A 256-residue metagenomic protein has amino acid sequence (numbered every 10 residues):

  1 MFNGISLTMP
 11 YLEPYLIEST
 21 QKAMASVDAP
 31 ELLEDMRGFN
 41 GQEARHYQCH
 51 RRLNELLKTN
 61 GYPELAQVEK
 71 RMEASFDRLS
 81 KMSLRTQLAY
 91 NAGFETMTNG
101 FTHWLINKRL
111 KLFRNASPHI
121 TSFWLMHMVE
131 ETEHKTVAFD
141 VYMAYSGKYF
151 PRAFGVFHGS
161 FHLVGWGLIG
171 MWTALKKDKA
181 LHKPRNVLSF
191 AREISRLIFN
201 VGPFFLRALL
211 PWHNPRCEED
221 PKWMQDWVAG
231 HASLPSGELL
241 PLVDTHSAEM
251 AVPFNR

Functional and structural regions predicted by a protein language model:
M1-R256: Non-heme di-metal
